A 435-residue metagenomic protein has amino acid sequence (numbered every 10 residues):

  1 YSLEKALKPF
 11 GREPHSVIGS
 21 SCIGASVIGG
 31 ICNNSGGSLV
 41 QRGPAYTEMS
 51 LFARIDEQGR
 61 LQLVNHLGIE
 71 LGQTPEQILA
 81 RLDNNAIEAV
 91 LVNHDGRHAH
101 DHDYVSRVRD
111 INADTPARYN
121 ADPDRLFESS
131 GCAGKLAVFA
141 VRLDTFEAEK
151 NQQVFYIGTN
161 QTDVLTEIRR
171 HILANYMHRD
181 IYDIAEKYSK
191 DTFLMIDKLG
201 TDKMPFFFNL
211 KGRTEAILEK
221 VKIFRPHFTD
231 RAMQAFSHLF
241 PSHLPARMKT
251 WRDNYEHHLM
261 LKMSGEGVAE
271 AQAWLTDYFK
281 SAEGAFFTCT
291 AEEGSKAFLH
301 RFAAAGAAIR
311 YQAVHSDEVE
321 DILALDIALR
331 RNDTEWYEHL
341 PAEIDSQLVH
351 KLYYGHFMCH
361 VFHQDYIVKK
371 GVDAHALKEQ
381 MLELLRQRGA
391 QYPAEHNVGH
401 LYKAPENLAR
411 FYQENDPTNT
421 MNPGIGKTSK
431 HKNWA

Functional and structural regions predicted by a protein language model:
Y1-L3, S26-V27: Short, structural beta-strand-to-alpha-helix junction motif
S2-F10: Short active-site loop/helix that positions an aromatic residue
P9-E13, S38, I55-Q58, S130-K135 (+7 more regions): Change "in soluble alpha/beta enzymes" to "in soluble alpha/beta proteins
S16-V17, C22-T166: FAD-binding subdomain of flavoenzyme oxidoreductases
S26-V27, C32, D183-G200, S295-F302 (+1 more regions): Short, conserved secondary-structure transition motifs
E48-F52, R125-F127, K135-V141, K150-I157 (+5 more regions): Structural beta-strand/beta-sheet cores of well-ordered domains, especially the beta-sheet scaffolds that support
K150-I181, Y188-S237, L244-S281: A conserved active-site cap/scaffold subdomain adjacent to cofactor or substrate pockets
K220, F224-R231, A235-A435: Conserved glycine-rich FAD pyrophosphate-binding loop
